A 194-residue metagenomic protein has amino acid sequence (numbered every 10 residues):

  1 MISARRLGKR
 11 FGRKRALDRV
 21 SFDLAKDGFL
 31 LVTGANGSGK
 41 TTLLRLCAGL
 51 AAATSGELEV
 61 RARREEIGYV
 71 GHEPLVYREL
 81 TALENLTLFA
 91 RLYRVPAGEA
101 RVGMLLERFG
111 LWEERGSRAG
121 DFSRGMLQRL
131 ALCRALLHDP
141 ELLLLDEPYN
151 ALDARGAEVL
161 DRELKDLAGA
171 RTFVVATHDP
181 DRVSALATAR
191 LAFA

Functional and structural regions predicted by a protein language model:
T33-A35: The feature captures the beta-strand-to-loop junction immediately N-terminal to the Walker
A48: Helix-to-loop junction immediately C-terminal to a conserved catalytic motif
T87, A97-E114: Conserved ABC ATPase "signature" region
L132: Hydrophobic anchor residue at the start of the ABC signature
L143-E147: Catalytic Walker B motif of ABC-type/P-loop ATPase nucleotide-binding domains
